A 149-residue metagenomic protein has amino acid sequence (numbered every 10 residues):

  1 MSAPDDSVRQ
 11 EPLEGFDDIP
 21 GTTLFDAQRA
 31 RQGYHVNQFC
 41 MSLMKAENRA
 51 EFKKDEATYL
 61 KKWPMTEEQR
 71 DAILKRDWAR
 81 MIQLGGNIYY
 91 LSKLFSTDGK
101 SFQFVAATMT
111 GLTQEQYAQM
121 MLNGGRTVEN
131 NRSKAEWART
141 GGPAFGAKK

Functional and structural regions predicted by a protein language model:
S2-K149: Charged, low-complexity intrinsically disordered segments
